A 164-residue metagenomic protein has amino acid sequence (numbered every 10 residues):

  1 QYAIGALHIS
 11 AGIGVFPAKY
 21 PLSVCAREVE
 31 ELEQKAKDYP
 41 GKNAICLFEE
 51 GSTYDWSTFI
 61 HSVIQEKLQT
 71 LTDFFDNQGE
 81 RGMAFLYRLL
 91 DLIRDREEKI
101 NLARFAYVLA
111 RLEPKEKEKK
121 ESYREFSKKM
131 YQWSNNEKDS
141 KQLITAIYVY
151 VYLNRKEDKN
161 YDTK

Functional and structural regions predicted by a protein language model:
Q1-K164: Charged, helix-rich terminal subdomains or tails
